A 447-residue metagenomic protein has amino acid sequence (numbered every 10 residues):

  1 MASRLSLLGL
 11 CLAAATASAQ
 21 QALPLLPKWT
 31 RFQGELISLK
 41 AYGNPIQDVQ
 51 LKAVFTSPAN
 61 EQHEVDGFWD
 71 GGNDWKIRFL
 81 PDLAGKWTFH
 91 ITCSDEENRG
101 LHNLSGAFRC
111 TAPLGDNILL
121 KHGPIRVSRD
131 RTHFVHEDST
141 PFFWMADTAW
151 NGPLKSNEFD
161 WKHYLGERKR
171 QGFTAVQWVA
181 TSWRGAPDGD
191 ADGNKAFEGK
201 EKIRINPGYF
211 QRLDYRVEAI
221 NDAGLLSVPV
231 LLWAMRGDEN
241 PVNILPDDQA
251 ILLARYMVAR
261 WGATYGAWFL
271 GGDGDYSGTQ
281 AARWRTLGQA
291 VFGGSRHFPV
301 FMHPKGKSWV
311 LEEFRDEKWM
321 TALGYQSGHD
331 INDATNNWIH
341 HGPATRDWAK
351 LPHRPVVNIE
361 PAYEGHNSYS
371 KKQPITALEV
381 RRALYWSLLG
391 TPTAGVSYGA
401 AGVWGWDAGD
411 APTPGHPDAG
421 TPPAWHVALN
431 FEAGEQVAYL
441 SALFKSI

Functional and structural regions predicted by a protein language model:
M1-L8: Bacterial N-terminal signal peptides that target proteins for export
L10-A19: Hydrophobic h-region of N-terminal signal peptides that target proteins for export in Gram-negative bacteria
Q20-A59, V65-D66, A107-L114, G123-P124: Non-catalytic, glycine-rich low-complexity segments
Q21-L26, A41, P45, H353-P355 (+2 more regions): Aromatic- and carboxylate-lined catalytic core of secreted/periplasmic carbohydrate-active enzymes
V54, H63-R129: Extended acidic/polar, glycine-enriched regions that form or flank non-catalytic beta-rich accessory modules
P113, I118-L119, P124-A334: Active-site mouth of glycoside hydrolases
D238-E239, G274-D275, L311, M320-A322 (+2 more regions): Active-site clefts of carbohydrate-active enzymes
R285, I339-H341, P374-R382: Charged helix-capping and loop-helix junction motifs
